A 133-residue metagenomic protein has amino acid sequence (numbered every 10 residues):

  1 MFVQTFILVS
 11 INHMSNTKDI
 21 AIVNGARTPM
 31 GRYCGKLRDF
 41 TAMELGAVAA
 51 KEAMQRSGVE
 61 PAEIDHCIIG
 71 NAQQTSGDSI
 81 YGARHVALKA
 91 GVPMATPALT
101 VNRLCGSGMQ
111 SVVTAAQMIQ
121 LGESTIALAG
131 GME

Functional and structural regions predicted by a protein language model:
M1-N12: Short, positively charged and aromatic/hydrophobic N-terminal segments
I11-A49, S107, S111-E133: Conserved beta-strand-centric core segments of catalytic alpha/beta enzyme folds
M43-G58, G82-V86, S111: Short, well-ordered amphipathic alpha-helical segments that serve as non-catalytic structural scaffolds within diverse
C67: Metallo-beta-lactamase
N71-A127: Conserved catalytic cysteine-centered active-site region of acyl-thioester-dependent Claisen-condensing enzymes
